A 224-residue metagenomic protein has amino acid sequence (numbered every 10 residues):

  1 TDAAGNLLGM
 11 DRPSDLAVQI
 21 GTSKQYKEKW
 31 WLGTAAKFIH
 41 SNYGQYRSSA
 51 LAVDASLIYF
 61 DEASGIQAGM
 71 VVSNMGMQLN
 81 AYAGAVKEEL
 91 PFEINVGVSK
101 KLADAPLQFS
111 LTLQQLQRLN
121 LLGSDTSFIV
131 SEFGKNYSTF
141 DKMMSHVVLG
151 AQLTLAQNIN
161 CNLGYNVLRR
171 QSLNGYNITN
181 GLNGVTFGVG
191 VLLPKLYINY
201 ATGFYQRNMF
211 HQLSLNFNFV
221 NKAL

Functional and structural regions predicted by a protein language model:
T1-L224: Outer-membrane beta-barrel porins/channels
